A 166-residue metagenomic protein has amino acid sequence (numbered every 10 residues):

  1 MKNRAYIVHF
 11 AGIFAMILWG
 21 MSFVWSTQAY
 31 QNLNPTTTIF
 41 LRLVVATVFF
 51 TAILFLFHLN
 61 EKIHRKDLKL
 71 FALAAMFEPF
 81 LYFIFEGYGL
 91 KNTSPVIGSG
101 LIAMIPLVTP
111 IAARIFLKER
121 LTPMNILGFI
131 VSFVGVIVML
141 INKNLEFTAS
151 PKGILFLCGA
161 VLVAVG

Functional and structural regions predicted by a protein language model:
M1-T37, F147-G166: Glycine-/small-residue-enriched transmembrane alpha-helix faces in small-molecule transporters and effluxers
V8, N32-L81, V108-T109, L162-G166: Transmembrane alpha-helices of multi-pass small-molecule transport proteins
L18, S22-F23, T51-G98, I102 (+1 more regions): Specific transmembrane alpha-helical segments of multi-pass solute transporters/efflux pumps, especially DMT/EamA
W25, F85, V108-A112: Hydrophobic side-chain positions within alpha-helical transmembrane segments of multi-pass secondary transporters
A29, T38, R42, G89 (+2 more regions): Hydrophobic/aromatic residues within transmembrane alpha-helices of multi-pass small-molecule transporters
N34-A46, G87-I105, S150-L162: Structural signature of hydrophobic alpha-helical transmembrane segments
F49-E61, I105-I130: C-terminal transmembrane-helix exit sites in multi-pass transporters
F50, A72, L121-N142, A160-V161: Hydrophobic transmembrane alpha-helices of multi-pass small-molecule transport proteins
